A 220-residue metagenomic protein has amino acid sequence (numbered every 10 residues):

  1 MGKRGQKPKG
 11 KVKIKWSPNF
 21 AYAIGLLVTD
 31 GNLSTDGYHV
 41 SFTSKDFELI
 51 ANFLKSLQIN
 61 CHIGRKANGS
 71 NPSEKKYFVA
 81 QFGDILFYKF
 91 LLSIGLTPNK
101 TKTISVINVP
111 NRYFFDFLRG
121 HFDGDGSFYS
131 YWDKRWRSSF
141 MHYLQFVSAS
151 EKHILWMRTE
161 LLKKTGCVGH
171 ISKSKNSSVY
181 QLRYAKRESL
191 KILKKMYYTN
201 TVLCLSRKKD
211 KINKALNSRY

Functional and structural regions predicted by a protein language model:
M1-Y220: Internal intein/HINT superfamily modules and their associated LAGLIDADG
